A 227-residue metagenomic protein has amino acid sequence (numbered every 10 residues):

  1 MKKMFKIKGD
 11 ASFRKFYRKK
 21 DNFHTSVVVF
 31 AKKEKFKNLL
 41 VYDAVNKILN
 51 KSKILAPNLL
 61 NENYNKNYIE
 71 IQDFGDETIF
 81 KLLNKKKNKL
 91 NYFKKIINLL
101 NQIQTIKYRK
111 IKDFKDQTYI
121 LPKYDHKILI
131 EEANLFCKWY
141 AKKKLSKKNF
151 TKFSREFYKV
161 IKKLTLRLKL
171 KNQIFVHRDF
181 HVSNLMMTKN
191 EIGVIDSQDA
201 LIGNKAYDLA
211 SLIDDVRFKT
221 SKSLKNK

Functional and structural regions predicted by a protein language model:
M1-K3, V41, K159, L166-R167: Short Pro/Gly-enriched beta-strand edge/turn motifs at strand-loop
K2-K20: ATP-binding glycine-rich phosphate-binding loop
M4-K8, Y124, H177: Glycine-rich loop motifs involved in handling phospho/adenylate chemistry
F13-K19, V28, I103-Q104, I161-L209 (+1 more regions): Active-site acidic catalytic loop and adjacent metal/ATP-binding pocket of ATP-dependent phosphoryl transfer enzymes
Y17-E131, K169: ATP-binding pocket architecture of kinase catalytic cores
K95-N98, K159, K227: A non-catalytic, amphipathic alpha-helix used as a structural packing/dimerization or gating element in enzyme scaffolds
Y108, D116-I120, K127-I128, E132-F175: An alpha-helical support segment within catalytic cores of ATP-dependent transferases
N134-K144, K205-K227: Active-site activation/catalytic loop segments of kinase-like enzymes and analogous catalytic loops in related
